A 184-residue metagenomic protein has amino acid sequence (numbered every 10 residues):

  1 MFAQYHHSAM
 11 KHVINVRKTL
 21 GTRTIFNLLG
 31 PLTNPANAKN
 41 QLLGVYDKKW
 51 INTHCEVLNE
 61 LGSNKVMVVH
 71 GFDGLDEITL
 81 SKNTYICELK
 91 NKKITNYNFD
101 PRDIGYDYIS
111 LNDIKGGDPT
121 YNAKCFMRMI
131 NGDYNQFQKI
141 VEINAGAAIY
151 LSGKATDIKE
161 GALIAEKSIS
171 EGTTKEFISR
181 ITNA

Functional and structural regions predicted by a protein language model:
M1-A184: Glycine-rich anion-binding loops and their surrounding alpha/beta cores
